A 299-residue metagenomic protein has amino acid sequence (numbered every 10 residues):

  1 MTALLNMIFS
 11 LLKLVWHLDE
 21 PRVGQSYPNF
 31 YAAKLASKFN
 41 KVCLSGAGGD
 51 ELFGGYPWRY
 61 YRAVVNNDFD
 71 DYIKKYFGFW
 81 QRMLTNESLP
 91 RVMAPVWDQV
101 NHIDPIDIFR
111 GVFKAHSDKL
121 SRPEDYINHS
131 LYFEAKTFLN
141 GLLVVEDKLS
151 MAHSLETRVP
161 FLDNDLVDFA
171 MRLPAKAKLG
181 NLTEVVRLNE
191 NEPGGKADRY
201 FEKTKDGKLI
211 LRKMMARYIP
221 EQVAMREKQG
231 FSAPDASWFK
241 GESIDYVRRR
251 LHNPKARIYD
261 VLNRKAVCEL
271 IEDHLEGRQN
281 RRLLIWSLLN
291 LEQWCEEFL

Functional and structural regions predicted by a protein language model:
M1-Y31, F39, W58-D68, R172-L179: ATP-dependent adenylate-handling ligase core
L4, W16, D50-G54, D168 (+2 more regions): Active-site micro-motifs of SAM-dependent methyltransferase domains
N6-M7, E51-G55, Y60, D147 (+3 more regions): Short catalytic/ligand-binding loop motif for oxyanion handling, primarily in non-cytosolic enzymes, centered on
E20-A33, D71-G78, N253-I258: Short, basic, helix/turn surface patches
K38, V42, F79-L299: Adenosyl-5′-phosphate
N40-Y56: Short acidic/histidine-rich active-site segments
F53-W80: A mobile, often basic/glycine-rich helix-loop segment that functions as the active-site lid/recognition loop
